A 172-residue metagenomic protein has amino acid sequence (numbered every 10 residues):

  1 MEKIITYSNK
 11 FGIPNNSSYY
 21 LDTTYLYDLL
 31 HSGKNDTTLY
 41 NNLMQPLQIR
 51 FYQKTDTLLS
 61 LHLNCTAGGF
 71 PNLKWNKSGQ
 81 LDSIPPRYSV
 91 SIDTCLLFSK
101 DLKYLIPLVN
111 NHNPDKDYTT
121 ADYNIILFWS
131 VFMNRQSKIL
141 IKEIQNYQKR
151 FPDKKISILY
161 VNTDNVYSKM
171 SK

Functional and structural regions predicted by a protein language model:
M1-S8, I139-K172: Structural microenvironment flanking redox-active thiols in thiol-disulfide oxidoreductases
M1-T119: Non-globular targeting/processing and membrane-anchoring segments
K54, V131, T163-V166: Generic structural motif
L59-S60, R135, Y167-K169: Short catalytic/ligand-binding loop motif for oxyanion handling, primarily in non-cytosolic enzymes, centered on
Y104-Q145, L159-V161: Short active-site neighborhood of thiol/selenol oxidoreductases, capturing the structured segment around
